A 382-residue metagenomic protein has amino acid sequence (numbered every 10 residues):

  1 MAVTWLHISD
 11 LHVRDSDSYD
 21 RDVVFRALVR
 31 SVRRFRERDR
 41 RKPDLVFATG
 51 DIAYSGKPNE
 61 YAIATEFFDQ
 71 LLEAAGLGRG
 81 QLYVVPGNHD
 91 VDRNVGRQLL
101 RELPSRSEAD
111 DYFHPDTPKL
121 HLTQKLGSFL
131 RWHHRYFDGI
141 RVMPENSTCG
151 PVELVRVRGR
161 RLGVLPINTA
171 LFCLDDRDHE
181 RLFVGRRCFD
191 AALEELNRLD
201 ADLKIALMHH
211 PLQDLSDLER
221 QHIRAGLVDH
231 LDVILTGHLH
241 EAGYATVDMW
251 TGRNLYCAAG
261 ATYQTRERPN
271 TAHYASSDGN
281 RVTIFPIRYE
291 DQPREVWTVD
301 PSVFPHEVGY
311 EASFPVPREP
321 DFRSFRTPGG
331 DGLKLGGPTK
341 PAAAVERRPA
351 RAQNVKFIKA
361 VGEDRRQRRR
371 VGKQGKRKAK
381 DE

Functional and structural regions predicted by a protein language model:
M1-L82, D92-G96, A191-D200: N-terminal active-site segment of His-dependent metallophosphoesterases
A2-D15, R161-C173, I205-L207, L255-A261: Active-site-proximal beta-strand elements of phosphoester/diester hydrolases
H7-S9, D44-D51, L77-N88, K204-H209 (+2 more regions): Active-site neighborhood of phospho(di)ester-bond hydrolases with catalytic His/Asp-centered motifs
R14-S16, A53-G56, P86-L99, L174-D175 (+3 more regions): Active-site environment of divalent metal-dependent phosphoester hydrolases
Y19, L171-L235, L239, Y244-A245: Active-site-proximal segments of metal-dependent phosphoesterases and phosphodiesterases across multiple
T65-V184: Extended active-site neighborhood of metal-dependent phosphoesterases/phosphodiesterases
D214-Q292: Conserved beta-sheet core of the metallophosphoesterase superfamily
S277-D381: A short C-terminal boundary segment appended to hydrolase-like catalytic domains
